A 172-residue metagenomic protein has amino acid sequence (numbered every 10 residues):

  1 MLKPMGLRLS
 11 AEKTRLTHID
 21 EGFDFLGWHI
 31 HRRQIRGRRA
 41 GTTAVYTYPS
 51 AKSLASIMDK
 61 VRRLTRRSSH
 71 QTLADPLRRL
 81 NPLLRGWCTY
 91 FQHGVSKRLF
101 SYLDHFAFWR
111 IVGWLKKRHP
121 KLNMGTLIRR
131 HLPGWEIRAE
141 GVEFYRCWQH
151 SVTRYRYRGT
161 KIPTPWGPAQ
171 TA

Functional and structural regions predicted by a protein language model:
M1-A172: Non-catalytic terminal/accessory segments
